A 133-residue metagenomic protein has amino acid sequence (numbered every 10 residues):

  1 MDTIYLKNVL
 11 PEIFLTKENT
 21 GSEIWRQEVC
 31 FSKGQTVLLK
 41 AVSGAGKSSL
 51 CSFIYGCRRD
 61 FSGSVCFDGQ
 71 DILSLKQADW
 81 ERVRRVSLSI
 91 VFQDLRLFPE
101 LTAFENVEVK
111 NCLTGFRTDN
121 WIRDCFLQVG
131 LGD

Functional and structural regions predicted by a protein language model:
M1-L6, L10-V29: A short, flexible loop at the N-terminus of ABC-type nucleotide-binding domains that lies
K40-V42: The feature captures the beta-strand-to-loop junction immediately N-terminal to the Walker
Y55: Helix-to-loop junction immediately C-terminal to a conserved catalytic motif
G63-D71: Conserved ABC transporter NBD signature motif
D71, D119-D133: Conserved ABC ATPase "signature" region
I72-S89: ABC ATPase NBD coupling module
S87-R96, L101: ABC ATPase nucleotide-binding domain signature
P99-K110: Short coil-to-helix segment of the ABC ATPase nucleotide-binding domain corresponding to the Q-loop/switch region
